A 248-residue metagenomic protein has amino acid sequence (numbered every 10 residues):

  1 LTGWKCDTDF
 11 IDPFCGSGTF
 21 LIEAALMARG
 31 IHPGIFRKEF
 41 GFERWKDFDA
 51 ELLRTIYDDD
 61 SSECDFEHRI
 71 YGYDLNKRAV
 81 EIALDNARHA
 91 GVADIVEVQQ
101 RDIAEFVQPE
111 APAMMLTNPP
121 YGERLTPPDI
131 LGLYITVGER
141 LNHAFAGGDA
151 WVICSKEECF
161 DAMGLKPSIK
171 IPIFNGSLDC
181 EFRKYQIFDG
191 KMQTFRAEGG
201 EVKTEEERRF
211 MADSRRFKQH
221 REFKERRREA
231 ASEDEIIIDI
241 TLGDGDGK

Functional and structural regions predicted by a protein language model:
L1-F106, E123-R124, L131: Conserved S-adenosyl-L-methionine
T2-K5, F42-R44, I103, P128-D129 (+4 more regions): Short C-terminal domain-edge/linker segments immediately following a structured domain
I11, F20, M27, D149-E158 (+1 more regions): A short, terminal or domain-edge coil/loop segment
R69, Y73, K77-I82, N86 (+2 more regions): Conserved Class I SAM-dependent methyltransferase catalytic core
I103, P119, K156: Residues immediately flanking
P112-N118: Short SAM/SAH-binding signature in class I
K184-K248: Basic Arg/Gly/Lys-rich low-complexity intrinsically disordered segments
